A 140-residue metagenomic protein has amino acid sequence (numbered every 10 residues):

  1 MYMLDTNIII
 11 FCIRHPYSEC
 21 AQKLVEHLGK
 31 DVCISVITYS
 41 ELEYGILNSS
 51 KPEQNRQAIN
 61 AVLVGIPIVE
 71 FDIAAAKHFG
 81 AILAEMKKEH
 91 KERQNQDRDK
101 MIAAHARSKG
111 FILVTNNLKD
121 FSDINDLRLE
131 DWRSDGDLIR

Functional and structural regions predicted by a protein language model:
M1, A103, S108-R140: Acidic, PIN/NYN-like endoribonuclease modules and their adjacent C-terminal/linker elements
M1-S35, I46-A61, L138-R140: Short, well-structured N-terminal submotif of metal-dependent ribonuclease cores
D5-N7, C20, L42, F79 (+2 more regions): Generic structural signal for small/hydrophobic residues in well-ordered secondary structure, especially within
I8-I9, T38, A75, K119-D120: Alpha-helix capping/helix-boundary segments
L24-E26, N60, Q94, A103-H105 (+1 more regions): Short secondary-structure boundary/capping segments
P67-V114: Active-site neighborhoods of divalent-metal-dependent phosphate/nucleic-acid chemistry enzymes
